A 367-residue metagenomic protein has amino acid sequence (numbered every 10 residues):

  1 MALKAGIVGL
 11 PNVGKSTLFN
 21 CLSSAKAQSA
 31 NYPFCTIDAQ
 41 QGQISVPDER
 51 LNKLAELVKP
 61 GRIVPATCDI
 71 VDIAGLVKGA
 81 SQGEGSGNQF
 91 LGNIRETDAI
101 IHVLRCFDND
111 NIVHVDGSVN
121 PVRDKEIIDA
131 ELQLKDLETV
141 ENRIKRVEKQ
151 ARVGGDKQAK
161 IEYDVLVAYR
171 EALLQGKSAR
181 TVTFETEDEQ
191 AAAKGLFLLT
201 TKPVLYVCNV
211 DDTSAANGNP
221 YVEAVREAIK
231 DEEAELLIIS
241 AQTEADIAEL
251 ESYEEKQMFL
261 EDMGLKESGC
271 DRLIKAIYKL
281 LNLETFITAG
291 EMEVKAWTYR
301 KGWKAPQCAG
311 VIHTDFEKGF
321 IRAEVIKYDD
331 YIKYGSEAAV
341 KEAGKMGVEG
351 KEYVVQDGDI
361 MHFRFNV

Functional and structural regions predicted by a protein language model:
M1-N111, V147: Conserved G1/Walker A P-loop phosphate-binding module
A2-V8, V13, F19, R146-V354 (+2 more regions): C-terminal-of-GTPase-core extension/linker across diverse P-loop GTPases
G6, F34, A39-G42, E49-L51 (+13 more regions): Short capping/connector residues at structural and topological boundaries
A25-P33, Q40-G42, R50-K53, D108-N111 (+10 more regions): Glycine-rich, flexible loop/turn motifs
F34, D48-L51, G61-I70, E84-D98 (+8 more regions): Amphipathic alpha-helical transducer elements in NTP-driven molecular machines
G42-P47, A74-E84, R95-A159, Q175-E185 (+1 more regions): Conserved Switch II/interswitch segment of TRAFAC-class P-loop GTPases
E96, Q356-D357: Short, flexible surface segments
